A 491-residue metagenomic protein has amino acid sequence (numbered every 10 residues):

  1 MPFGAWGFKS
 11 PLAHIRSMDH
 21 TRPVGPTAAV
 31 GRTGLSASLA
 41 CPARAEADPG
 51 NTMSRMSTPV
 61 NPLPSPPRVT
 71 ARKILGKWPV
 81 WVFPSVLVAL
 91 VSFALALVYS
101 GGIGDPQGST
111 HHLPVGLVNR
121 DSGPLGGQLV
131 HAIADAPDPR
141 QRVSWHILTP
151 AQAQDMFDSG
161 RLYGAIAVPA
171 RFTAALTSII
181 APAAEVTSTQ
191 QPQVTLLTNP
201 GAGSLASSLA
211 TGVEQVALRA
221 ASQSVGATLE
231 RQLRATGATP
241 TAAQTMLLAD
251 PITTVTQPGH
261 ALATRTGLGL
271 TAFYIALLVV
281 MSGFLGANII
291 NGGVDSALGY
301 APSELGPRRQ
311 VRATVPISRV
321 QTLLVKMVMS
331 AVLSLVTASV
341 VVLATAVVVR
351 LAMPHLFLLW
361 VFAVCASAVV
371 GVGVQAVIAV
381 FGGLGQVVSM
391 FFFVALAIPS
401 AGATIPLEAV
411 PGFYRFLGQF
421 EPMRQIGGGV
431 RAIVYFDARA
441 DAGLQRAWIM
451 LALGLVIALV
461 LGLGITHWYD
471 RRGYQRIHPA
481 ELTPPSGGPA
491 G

Functional and structural regions predicted by a protein language model:
T21, T27, S36, A40-R265 (+2 more regions): Extracytoplasmic/periplasmic domains immediately adjacent to an N-terminal transmembrane anchor in multi-pass membrane
K73-I74, R312-P316, A352: Helix-boundary and loop/linker segments of multi-pass membrane transporters
A263-G283: N-terminal membrane-entry
Y274, V325-V332, V340-G491: Membrane-spanning alpha-helical segments of multipass transporters and channels
G283-L335: Juxtamembrane interface at the cytosolic side of transmembrane helices
